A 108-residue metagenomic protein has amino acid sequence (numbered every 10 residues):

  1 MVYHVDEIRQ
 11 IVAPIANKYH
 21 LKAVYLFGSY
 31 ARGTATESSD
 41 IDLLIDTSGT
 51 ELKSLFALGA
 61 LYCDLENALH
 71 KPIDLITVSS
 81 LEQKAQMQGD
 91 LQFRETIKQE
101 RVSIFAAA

Functional and structural regions predicted by a protein language model:
M1-Y19, R32-G33, E37, T50-A108: Catalytic core of pol beta-like nucleotidyltransferases
K22-Y30: Short gly/ser-rich loop at a beta-strand->alpha-helix junction or flexible surface loop bordering the NTP-binding
L26, I41-L43, L75: A structural signal for short, well-ordered beta-strand segments
L44-S48: Short hydrophobic/aromatic beta-strand micro-patches that form the beta-sheet surface supporting nucleotide- or nucleic
